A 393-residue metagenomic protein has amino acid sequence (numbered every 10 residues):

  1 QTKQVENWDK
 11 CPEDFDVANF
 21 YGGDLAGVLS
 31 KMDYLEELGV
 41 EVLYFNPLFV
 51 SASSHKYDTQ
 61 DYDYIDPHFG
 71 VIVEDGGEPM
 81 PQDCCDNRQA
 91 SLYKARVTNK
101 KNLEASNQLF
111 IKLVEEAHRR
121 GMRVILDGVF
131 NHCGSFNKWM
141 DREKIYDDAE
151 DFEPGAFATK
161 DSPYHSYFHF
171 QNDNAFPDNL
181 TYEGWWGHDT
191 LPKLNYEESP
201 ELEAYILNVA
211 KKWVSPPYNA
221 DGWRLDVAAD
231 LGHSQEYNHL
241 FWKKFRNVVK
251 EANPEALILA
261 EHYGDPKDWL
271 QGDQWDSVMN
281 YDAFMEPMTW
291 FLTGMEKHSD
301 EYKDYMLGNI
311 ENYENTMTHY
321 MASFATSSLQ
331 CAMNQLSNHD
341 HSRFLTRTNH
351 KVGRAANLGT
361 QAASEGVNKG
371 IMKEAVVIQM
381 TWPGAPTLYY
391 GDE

Functional and structural regions predicted by a protein language model:
Q1-E41, P47-P217, F245, E251 (+2 more regions): Substrate-binding/active-site clefts of carbohydrate-active enzymes
A18-Y21, K100, N195-S199, V227-H233 (+3 more regions): Active-site rim elements
E36-L43, H118-I125, Y218-W223, N253-L257 (+2 more regions): Loop/turn elements at helix/coil->beta-strand transitions in domains of secreted/extracellular proteins
P47, L126-H132, V227, A260-H262 (+1 more regions): A cross-domain feature marking catalytic cores of carbohydrate-active enzymes and several ubiquitous metabolic/repair
Y64-G76, K144, D230-G232, T289-E296 (+1 more regions): Short regulatory "switch" loops immediately downstream of catalytic or recognition motifs within protein catalytic
G128-H132, I206-S234, N334-N338: Active-site groove signature of glycoside hydrolases
H132, E201, D230-L240, P266-K267: Acidic-and-aromatic substrate-binding clefts and catalytic sites of carbohydrate-active enzymes
F136, W242, R246-N247, E255-D392: Conserved alpha/beta catalytic core and glycan-binding cleft of carbohydrate-active enzymes
